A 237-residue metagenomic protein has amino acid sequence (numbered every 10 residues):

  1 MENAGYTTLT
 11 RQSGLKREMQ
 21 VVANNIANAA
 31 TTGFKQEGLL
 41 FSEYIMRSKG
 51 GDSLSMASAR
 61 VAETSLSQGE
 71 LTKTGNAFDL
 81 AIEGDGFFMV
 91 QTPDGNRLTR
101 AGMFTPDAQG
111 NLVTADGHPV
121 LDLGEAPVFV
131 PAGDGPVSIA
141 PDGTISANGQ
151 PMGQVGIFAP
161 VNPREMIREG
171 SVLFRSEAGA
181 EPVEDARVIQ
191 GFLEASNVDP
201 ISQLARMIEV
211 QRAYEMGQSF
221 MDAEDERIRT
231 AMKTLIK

Functional and structural regions predicted by a protein language model:
M1-K237: Amphipathic alpha-helical polymerization modules
